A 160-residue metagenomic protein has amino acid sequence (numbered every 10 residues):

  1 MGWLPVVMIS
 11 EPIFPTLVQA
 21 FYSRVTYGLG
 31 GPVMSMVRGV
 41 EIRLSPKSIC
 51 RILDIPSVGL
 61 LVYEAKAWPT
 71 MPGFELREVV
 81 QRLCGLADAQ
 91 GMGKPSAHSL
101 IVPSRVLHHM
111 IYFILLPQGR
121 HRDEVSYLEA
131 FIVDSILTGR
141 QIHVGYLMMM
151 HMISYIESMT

Functional and structural regions predicted by a protein language model:
M1-T160: A structural signal for long, well-ordered, hydrophobic/aromatic- and basic-residue-enriched core segments of folded
